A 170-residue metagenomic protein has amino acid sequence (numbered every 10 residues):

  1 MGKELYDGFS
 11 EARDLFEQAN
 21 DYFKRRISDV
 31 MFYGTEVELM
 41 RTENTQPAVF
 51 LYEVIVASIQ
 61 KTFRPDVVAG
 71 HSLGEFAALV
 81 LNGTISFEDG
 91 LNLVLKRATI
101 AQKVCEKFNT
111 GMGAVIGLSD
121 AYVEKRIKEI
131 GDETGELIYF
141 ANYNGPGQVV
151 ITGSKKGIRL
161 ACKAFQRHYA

Functional and structural regions predicted by a protein language model:
M1-A69, I151: Helix-rich "cap/lid" substructures immediately adjacent to catalytic or cofactor-binding pockets
K3, T35, H71, E75 (+3 more regions): Gly/Ser/Thr-rich helix-start
E4, E11, E17, E36-E38 (+9 more regions): Glutamate identity and glutamate-enriched acidic tracts
D14, A48, S72-L73, I85 (+1 more regions): An amphipathic alpha-helix/helix-turn recognition signal
Y22-R25, N82-A170: Alpha/beta catalytic cores of group-transfer enzymes, especially the acyltransferase/condensing modules of polyketide
E36-V37, A69-F76, A98, T110-A114: Short, glycine/charge-rich beta-strand/loop segments that flank catalytic centers and engage negatively charged groups
E53, D66-G74, A78, S86: Gly/Ala-rich beta-loop-alpha elbow adjacent to hydrolase catalytic centers
S58-K61, L79-I85: Alpha-helix C-terminal capping segments
